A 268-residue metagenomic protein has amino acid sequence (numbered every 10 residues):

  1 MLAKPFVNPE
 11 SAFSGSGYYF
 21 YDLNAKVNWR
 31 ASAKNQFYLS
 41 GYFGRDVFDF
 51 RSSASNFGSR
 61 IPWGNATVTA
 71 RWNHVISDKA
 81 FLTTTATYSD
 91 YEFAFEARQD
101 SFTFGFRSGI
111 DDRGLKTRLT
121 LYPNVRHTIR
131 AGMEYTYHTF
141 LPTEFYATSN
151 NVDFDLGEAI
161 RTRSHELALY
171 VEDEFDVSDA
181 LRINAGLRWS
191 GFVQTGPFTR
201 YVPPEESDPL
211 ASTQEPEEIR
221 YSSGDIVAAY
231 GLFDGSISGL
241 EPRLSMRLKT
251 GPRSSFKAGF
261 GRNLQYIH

Functional and structural regions predicted by a protein language model:
M1, F43-V47, Y88-E92, Y135-L141 (+2 more regions): Transmembrane beta-strands of outer-membrane beta-barrel pores
M1-V47, P62, A66: Membrane-proximal, glycine/serine-rich, low-complexity loop/turn segments characteristic of large bacterial
L2, F6, K26, Q36-S40 (+5 more regions): Residue-level detector of the transmembrane beta-barrel scaffold of outer-membrane proteins
N8-A12, G44-R45, A54-R60, Q99-R107 (+2 more regions): Flexible, surface-exposed loop regions and adjacent strand-edge segments of Gram-negative outer-membrane beta-barrel
F13-Y19, G58-G64, T103-D111, D155-H165 (+2 more regions): Replace "Gram-negative outer membrane beta-barrel proteins" with "bacterial and organellar outer membrane beta-barrel
Y21-A25, G41, G64-A70, A86 (+3 more regions): Hydrophobic, lipid-facing positions within transmembrane beta-strands of outer-membrane proteins
K34-I76, F81-L82, A86, D90-D112 (+1 more regions): Flexible loop and strand-edge segments within Gram-negative outer membrane beta-barrel domains
R126-T128, E134, T162-H268: Structural signature of Gram-negative outer-membrane beta-barrels, strongest in the C-terminal barrel of TonB-dependent
